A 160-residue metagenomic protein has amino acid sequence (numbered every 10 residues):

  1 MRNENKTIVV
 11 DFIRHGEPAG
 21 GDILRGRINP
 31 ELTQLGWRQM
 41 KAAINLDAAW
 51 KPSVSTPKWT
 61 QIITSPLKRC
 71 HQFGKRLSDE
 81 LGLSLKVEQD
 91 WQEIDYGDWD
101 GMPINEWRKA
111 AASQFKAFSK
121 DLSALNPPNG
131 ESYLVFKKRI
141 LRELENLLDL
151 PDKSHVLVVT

Functional and structural regions predicted by a protein language model:
R2, H71, D79, L141-T160: Active-site-adjacent alpha-helix immediately C-terminal to a catalytic or transition-state-stabilizing loop
N5-L83, A110: Active-site-proximal alpha-helix that buttresses catalytic centers in soluble enzyme cores
I13, E88, V159: Generic enzyme active-site microenvironment
K41-P52, K137, L141-D149: Generic structural signal for well-ordered alpha-helical scaffold segments
V54-W59, V87, I94, H155: Charge-dense, low-complexity polyampholytic segments
T64-S65, K138, V159-T160: Short beta-strand scaffold positions
E80-R142: Phosphate-handling substructures
